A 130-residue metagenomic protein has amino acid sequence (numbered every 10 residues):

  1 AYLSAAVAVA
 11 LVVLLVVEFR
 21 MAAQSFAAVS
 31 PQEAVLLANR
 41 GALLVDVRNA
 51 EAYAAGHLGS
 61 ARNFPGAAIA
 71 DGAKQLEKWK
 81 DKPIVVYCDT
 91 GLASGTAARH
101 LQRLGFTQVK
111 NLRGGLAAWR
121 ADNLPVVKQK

Functional and structural regions predicted by a protein language model:
A1-Q32, L37-R40, A50-P83, L92-K130: Rhodanese-like catalytic fold shared by cysteine-dependent sulfurtransferases and DSP/PTP-type phosphatases
L44-D46: Structural scaffold elements adjacent to functional motifs in cytosolic proteins
C88: Short cysteine clusters
